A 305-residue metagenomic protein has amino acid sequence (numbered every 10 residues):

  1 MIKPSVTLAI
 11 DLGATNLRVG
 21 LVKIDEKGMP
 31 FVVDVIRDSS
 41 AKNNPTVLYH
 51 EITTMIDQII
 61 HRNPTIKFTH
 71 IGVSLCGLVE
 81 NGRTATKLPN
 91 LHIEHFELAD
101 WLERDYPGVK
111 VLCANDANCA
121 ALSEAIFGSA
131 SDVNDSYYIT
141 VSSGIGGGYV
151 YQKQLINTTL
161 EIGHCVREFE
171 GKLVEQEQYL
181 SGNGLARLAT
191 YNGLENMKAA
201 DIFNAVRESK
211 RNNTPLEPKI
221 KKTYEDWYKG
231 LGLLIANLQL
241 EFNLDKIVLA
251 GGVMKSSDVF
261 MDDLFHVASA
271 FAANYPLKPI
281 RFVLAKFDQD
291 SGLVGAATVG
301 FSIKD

Functional and structural regions predicted by a protein language model:
M1-H70, V79-G82, L102-V111, S123-Y137 (+1 more regions): ATP-binding/phosphotransfer module of carbohydrate and carboxylate kinases, centering on a glycine-rich
L17-L21, I145-V150: Short beta-strand scaffold segments in enzyme catalytic cores
T84-H95: A charged helix-plus-loop insertion that forms the helical arch/lid used to bind and gate nucleic-acid substrates
D116, S142: Active-site glycine-centered loops adjacent to acidic/histidine catalytic or metal-binding residues that shape
A117-A121: Active-site-adjacent loop/helix segments that line or gate small-molecule/cofactor pockets in enzymes
I156-F169: A conserved active-site-flanking secondary-structure segment within enzyme catalytic domains
